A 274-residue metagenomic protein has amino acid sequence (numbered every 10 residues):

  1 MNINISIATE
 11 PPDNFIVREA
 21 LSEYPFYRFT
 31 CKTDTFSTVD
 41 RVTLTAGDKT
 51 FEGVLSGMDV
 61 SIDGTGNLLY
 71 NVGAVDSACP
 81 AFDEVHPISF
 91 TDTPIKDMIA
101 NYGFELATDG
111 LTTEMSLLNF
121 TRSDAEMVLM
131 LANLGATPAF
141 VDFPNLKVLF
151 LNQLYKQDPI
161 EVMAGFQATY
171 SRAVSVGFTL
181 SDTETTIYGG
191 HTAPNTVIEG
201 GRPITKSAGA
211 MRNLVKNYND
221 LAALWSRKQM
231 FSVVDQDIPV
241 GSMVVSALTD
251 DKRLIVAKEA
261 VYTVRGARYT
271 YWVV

Functional and structural regions predicted by a protein language model:
M1-P12: Polar/acidic, low-complexity leader/linker segments enriched in S/T/G and N/D
N14, E52-V54, V85-P87, P159 (+1 more regions): Well-ordered beta-strand positions in beta-sheet-rich domains
E19-T33, G66-P80, L224-V233, A257 (+1 more regions): Oligomerization/assembly interface segments of phage tail-like spikes and tubes
T33-E105: Surface-exposed cap/loop segments at beta↔alpha junctions
T43-Y70, V141, V245-T270: Short beta-strand and beta-hairpin "edge-sheet" elements
G73-S171: Charged- and aromatic-enriched interaction segments used to assemble and dock large macromolecular complexes
L129, F143-T270: Acidic, small/polar-enriched beta strand-loop surface segments
